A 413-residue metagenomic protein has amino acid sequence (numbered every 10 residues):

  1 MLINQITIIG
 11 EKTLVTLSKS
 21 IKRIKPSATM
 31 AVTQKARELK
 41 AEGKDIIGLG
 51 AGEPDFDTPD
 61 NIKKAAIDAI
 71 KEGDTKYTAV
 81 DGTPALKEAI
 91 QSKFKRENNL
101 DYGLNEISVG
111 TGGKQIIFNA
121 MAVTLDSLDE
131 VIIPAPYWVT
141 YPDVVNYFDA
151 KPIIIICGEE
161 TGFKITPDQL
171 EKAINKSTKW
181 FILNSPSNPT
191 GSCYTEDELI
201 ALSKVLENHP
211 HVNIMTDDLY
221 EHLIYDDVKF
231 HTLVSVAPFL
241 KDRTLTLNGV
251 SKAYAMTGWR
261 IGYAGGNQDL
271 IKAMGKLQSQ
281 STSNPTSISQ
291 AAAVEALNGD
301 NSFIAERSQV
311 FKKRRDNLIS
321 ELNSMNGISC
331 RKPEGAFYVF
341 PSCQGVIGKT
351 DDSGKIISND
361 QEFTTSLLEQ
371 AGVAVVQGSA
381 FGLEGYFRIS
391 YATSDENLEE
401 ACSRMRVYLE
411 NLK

Functional and structural regions predicted by a protein language model:
L2-L17, K25-S27, V32-K35, L39-D45 (+2 more regions): PLP-dependent class I/II
I21: Substrate/cofactor-recognition hotspot
G50-E53, D68-K87: A glycine-/small-polar-enriched, mobile loop at the entrance of the PLP active site in fold-type I
Y77-G110: Conserved N-terminal alpha-helix of the aminotransferase class I/II PLP-enzyme fold
